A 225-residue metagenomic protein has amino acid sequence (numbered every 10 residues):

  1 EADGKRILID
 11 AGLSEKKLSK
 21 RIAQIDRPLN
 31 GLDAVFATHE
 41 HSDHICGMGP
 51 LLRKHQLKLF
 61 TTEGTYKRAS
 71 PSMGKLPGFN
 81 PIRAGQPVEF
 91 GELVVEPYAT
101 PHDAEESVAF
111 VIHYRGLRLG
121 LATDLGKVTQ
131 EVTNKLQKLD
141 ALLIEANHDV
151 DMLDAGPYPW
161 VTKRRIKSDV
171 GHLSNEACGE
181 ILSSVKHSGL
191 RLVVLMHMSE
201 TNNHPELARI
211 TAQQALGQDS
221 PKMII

Functional and structural regions predicted by a protein language model:
E1-I25, V108-T123, A141: Conserved beta-strand hairpin/beta-sheet module of binuclear metal-dependent hydrolase folds, prominently
K5, E15-T61: Active-site metal-binding motif and surrounding structural segment of the metallo-beta-lactamase
I9-G12, L32-E40, F60-E63, G120-T123 (+2 more regions): Active-site neighborhood of phospho(di)ester-bond hydrolases with catalytic His/Asp-centered motifs
L32, L76, L139-D140: Short, well-ordered alpha-helix to beta-strand connector turns
H41-I45, Y66-R68, A104-E105, K127-Q130 (+2 more regions): Active-site environment of divalent metal-dependent phosphoester hydrolases
C46-H55, R68-S72, N203-I210: Metal-dependent catalytic neighborhoods of phosphoester/phosphodiester hydrolases
T61-A109, H113-G116: Metallo-beta-lactamase
Q130-I225: Cap/insert and terminal regions of metallo-dependent hydrolase folds
